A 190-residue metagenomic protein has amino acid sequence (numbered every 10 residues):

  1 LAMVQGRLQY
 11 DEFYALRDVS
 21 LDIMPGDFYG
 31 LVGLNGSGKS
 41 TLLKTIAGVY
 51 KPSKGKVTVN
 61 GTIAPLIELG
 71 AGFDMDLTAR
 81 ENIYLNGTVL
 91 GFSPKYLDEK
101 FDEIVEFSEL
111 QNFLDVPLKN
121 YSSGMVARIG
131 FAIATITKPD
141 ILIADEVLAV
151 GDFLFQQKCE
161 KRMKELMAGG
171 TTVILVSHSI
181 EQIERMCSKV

Functional and structural regions predicted by a protein language model:
L1-M3, Y84, Y96-F113: Conserved ABC ATPase "signature" region
L1-R17: Pre-NBD coupling/linker segments of ABC/ABC-like ATPases
V32-L34: The feature captures the beta-strand-to-loop junction immediately N-terminal to the Walker
A47: Helix-to-loop junction immediately C-terminal to a conserved catalytic motif
S177-H178: H-loop/switch region of ABC-family ATPase nucleotide-binding domains
I183-R185: A short, surface-exposed alpha-helical micro-motif characterized by mixed small hydrophobic and charged/polar residues
